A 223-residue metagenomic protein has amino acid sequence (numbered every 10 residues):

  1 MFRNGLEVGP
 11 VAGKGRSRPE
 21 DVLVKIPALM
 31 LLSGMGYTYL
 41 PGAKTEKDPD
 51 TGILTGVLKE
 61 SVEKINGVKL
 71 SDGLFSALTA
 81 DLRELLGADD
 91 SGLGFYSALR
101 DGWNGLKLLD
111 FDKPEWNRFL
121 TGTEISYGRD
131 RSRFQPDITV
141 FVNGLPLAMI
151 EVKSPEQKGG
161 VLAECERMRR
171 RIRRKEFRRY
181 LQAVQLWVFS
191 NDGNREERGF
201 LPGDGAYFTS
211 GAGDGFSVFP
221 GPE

Functional and structural regions predicted by a protein language model:
M1-E223: An alpha-helical interface "stripe"
